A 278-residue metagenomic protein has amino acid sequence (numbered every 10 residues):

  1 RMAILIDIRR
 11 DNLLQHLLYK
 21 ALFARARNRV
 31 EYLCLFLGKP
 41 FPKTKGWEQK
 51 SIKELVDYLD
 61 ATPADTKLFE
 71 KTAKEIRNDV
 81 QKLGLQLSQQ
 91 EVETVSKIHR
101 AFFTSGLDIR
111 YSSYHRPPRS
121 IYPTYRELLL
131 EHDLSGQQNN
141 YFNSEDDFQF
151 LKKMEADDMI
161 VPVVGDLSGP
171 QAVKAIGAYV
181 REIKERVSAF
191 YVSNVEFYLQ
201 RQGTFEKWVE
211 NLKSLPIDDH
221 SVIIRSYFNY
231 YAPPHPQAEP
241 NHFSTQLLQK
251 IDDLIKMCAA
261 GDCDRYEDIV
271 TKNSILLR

Functional and structural regions predicted by a protein language model:
M2, D157-V161, E185-S188, D218-S221: Loop/turn elements at helix/coil->beta-strand transitions in domains of secreted/extracellular proteins
M2-V161, I251, M257-R278: Class I S-adenosyl-L-methionine-dependent methyltransferase module
R10-N12, L167-G169, E196-Y198, F228-A232: Solvent-exposed loop/turn segments at secondary-structure junctions within structured extracellular/periplasmic domains
L151-M154, A178-R186, S214: Surface-exposed acidic, glycine-flexible loop patches that form ligand/cofactor-binding and adhesion interfaces
D158-R181: Adenosine-cofactor binding site in Rossmann-like domains, unifying the SAM/SAH pocket of S-adenosylmethionine-dependent
S168, E185-Q202: A short SAM/SAH-binding and catalytic strip from SAM-dependent methyltransferases
A172-I176, Y198-E210: A short, conserved alpha-helix within the catalytic core of class I
G203-R278: C-terminal regions of proteins
